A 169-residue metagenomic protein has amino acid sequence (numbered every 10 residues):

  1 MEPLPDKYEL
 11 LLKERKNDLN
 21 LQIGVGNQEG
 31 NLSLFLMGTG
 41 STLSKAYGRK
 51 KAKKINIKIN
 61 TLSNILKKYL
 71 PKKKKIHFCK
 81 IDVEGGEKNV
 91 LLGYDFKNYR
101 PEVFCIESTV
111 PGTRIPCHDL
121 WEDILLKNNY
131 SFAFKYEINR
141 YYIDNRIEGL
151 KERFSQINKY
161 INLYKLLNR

Functional and structural regions predicted by a protein language model:
M1-R169: Phosphate/nucleotide-binding beta-alpha loop and adjacent structural elements of enzyme active sites
